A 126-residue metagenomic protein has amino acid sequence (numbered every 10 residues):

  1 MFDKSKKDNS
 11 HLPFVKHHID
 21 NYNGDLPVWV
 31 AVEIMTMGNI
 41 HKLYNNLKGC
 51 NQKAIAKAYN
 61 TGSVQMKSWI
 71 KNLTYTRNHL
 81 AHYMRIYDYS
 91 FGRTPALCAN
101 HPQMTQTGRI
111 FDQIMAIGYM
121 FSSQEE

Functional and structural regions predicted by a protein language model:
M1-E126: Long, contiguous internal "core" modules enriched in hydrophobic/ aromatic residues
